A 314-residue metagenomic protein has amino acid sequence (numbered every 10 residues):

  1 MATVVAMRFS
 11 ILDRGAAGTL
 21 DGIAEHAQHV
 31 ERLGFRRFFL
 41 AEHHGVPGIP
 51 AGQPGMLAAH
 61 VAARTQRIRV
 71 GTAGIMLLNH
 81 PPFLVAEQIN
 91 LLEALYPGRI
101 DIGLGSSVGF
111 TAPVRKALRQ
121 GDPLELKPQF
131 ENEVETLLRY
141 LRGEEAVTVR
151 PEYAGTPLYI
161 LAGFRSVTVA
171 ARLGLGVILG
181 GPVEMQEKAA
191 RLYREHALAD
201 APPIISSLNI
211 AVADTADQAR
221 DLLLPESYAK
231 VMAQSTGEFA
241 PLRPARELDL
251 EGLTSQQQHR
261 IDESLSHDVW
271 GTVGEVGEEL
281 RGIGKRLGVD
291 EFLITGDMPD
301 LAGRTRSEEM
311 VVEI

Functional and structural regions predicted by a protein language model:
M1-I68: N-terminal beta1-alpha1-beta2 module of alpha/beta enzyme domains
V5, F9-R14, F38-L40, V70-A73 (+5 more regions): Hydrophobic faces of well-ordered beta-strands that scaffold small-molecule active sites in alpha/beta enzyme cores
V5-G18, N79-R142, V183: Flexible, glycine-rich active-site loops centered on histidine and acidic residues that chelate a metal or position
S10-D21, I75-F83, E152-A162, A213 (+1 more regions): Active-site mouth loops of central-metabolism enzymes
G18-H29, A162-T168, V273-G282: Short, acidic/polar
V30, G34, E42, V61 (+6 more regions): Conserved, mostly hydrophobic/aromatic
P50-L57, V183-E195: Active-site-adjacent beta->alpha loops and helix N-cap segments on the catalytic face of soluble alpha/beta enzymes
K116, D122-V147, A190-L287: An alpha-helical appendage that flanks or caps ligand/catalytic pockets
